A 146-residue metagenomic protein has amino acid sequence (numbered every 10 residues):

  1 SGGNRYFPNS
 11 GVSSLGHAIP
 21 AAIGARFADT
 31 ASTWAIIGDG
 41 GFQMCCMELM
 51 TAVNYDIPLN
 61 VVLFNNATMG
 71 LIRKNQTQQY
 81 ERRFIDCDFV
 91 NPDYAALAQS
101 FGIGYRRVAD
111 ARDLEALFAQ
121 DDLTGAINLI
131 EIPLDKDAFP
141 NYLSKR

Functional and structural regions predicted by a protein language model:
S1-R146: Thiamine diphosphate
